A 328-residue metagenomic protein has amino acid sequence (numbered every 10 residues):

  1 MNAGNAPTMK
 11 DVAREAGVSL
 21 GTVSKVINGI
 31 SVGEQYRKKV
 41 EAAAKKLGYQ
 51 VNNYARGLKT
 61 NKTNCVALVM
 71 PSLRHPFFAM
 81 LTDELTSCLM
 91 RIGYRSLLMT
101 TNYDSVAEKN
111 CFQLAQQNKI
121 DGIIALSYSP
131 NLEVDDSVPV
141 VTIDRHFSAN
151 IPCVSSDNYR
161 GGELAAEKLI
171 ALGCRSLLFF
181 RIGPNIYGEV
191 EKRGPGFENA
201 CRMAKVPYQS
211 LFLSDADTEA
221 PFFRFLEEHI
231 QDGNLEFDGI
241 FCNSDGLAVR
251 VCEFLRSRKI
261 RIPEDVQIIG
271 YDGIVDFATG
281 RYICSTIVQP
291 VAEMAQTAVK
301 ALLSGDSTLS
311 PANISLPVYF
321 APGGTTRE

Functional and structural regions predicted by a protein language model:
M1-G4, T8, C65-E167, I230-L235: Alpha-helical recognition/docking segments in bacterial nutrient-uptake and carbohydrate-utilization systems
M1-K62, R327: N-terminal helix-turn-helix DNA-binding module of bacterial transcription factors
L20-S24, L58-S72, S176-G183: Short beta-strand segments enriched in small/hydrophobic residues
K39, F77-R91, G161-L164, G188-P207 (+3 more regions): Short, solvent-exposed amphipathic alpha-helices that sit in or adjacent to ligand/effector-binding or catalytic
F112, K119-L126, L178-R181, N234-S244 (+1 more regions): Periplasmic-binding protein-like
P152-F179, E219-E228, A248, V288-S307: Hydrophobic alpha-helical segments within soluble ligand-binding/sensing domains
A165-L211, A312-R327: An alpha-beta-alpha
E227-E328: Flexible loop/turn connectors
